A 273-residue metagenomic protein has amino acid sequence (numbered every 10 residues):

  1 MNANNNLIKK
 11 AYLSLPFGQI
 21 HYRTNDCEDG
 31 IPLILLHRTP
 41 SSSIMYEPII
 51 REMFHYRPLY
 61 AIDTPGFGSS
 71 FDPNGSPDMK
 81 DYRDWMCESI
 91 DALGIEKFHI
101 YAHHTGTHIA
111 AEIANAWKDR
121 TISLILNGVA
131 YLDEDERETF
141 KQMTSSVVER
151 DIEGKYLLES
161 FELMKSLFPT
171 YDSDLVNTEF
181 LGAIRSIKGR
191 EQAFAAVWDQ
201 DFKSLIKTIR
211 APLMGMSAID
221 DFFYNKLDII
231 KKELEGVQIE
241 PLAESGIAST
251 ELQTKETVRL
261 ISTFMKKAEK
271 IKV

Functional and structural regions predicted by a protein language model:
M1-I20: N-terminal cap/lid segment of alpha/beta-hydrolase-fold proteins
P16-F71: Conserved HGGG/HGGXW glycine-rich cap/lid loop of the alpha/beta-hydrolase fold
L36-R38, H104, A218: Glycine-rich His-Gly loop
I44-R51, Y60-T105, R259: Active-site loop/oxyanion-hole signature of alpha/beta-hydrolase fold enzymes
H108-A116, T121-I152: Flexible "cap/lid" loop of the alpha/beta hydrolase fold
V147, L158-Y171, T178-I184, Q192-A196: Helix-loop "lid/cap" segments that line or gate small-molecule binding pockets
S186-K232: Conserved serine/cysteine hydrolase catalytic core
V237-V273: Catalytic active-site module of serine/aspartate enzymes centered on a nucleophile-bearing elbow/loop
